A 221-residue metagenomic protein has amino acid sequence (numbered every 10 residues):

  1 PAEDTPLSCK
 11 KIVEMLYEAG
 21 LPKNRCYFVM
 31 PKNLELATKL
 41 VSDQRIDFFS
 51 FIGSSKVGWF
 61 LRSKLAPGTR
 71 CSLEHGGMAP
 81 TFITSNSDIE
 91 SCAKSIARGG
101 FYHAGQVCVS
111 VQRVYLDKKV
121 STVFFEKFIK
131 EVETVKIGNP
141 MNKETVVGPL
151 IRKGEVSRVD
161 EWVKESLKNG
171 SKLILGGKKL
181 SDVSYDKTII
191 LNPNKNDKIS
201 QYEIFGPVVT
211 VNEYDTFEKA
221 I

Functional and structural regions predicted by a protein language model:
P1-A2, M30, T84-S85: Short beta->alpha connector loops at strand-helix junctions that form conserved, small/polar/Pro-enriched
P1-N24, E90: Conserved small-residue-rich beta-alpha loop and adjacent elements that most often cradle the phosphate/pyrophosphate
E3-L7, L34-L36, S55-K56: Short alpha-helical
E18-G20, F48, K56-K195, E213-K219: ALDH superfamily catalytic-core signature
Y27-D47: A structured beta-alpha segment of the ubiquitous adenosine-cofactor-binding alpha/beta core
M30, G53, K118: Residues that line or immediately flank small-molecule/substrate-binding pockets and catalytic motifs
S200: Short, solvent-exposed loop/beta-turn-alpha elements that line the ligand-binding surface or hinge of extracytoplasmic
P207: Glycine-rich nucleotide-phosphate-binding loops and adjacent flexible coil segments
